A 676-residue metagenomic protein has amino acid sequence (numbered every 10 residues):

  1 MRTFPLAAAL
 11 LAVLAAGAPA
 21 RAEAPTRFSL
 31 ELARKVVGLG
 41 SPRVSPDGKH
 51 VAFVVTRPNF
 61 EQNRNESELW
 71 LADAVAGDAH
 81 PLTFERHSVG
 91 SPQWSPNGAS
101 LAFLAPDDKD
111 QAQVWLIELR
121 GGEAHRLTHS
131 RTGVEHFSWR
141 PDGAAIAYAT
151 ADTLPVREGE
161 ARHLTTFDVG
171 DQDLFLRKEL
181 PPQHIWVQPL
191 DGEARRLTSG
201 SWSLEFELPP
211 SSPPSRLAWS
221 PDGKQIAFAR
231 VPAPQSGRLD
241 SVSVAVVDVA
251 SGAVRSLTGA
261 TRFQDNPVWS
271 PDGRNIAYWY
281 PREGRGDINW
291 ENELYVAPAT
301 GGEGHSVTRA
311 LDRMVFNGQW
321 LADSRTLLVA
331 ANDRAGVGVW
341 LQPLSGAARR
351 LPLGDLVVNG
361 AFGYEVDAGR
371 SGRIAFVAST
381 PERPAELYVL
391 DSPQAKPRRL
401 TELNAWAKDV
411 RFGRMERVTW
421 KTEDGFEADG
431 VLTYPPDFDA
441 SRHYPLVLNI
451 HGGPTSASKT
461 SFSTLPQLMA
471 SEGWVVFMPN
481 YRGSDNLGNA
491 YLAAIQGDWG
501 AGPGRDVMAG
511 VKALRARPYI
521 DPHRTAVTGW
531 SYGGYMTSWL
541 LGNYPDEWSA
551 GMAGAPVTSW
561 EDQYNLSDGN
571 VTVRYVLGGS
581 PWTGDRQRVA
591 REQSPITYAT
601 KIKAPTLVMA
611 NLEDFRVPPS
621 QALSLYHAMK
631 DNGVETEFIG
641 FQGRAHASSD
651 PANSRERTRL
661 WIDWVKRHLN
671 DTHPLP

Functional and structural regions predicted by a protein language model:
R43, A147-A149, P155-V156, K178-L190 (+6 more regions): Non-catalytic accessory segments flanking enzyme active sites
P46-D47, P96-N97, P141-D142, P221-D222 (+3 more regions): Residue-level detector of Asp-centered blade-edge/turn motifs that repeat once per structural unit in beta-propeller
G48-V51, G98-A102, I146-A147, I226 (+3 more regions): Hydrophobic beta-strand positions that form the internal "hydrophobic ladder" of WD40/Gbeta-like beta-propeller blades
V55-E68, T83-V89, A102-W115, E123 (+12 more regions): A flexible loop/linker signature enriched in serine peptidases of the S9 family
D73-G77, E118-G122, P189-E193, D248-G252 (+3 more regions): Short loop/turn segments that connect beta-strands within beta-propeller blades
E283, E402-H523, W530-S531, N565-L566 (+1 more regions): Cap/lid segment of the alpha/beta-hydrolase catalytic domain
M478-P676: Active-site-proximal cap/loop segments of hydrolase catalytic domains
